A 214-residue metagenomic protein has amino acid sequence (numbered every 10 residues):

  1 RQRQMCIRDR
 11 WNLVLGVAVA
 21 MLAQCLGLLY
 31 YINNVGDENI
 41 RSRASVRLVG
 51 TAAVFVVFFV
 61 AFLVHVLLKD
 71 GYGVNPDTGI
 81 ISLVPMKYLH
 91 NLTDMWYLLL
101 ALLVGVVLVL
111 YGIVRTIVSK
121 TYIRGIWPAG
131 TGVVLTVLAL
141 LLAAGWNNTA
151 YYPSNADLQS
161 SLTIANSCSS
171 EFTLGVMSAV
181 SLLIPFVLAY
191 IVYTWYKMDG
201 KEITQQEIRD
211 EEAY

Functional and structural regions predicted by a protein language model:
R1, V17-I40, V109-I113, Y190-I203: Juxtamembrane interface elements at the cytosolic ends of transmembrane helices in multi-pass membrane proteins
Q2-I7: Short, small-residue-biased leader/transition segments that mark boundaries at the very start of proteins
R8-L22, L89-V107, S167-V187: Hydrophobic alpha-helical transmembrane segments
T51-V64, W127-G145: Hydrophobic alpha-helical membrane-insertion segments
K69-T93: Membrane-interface interhelical connector segments
I80-M86, Y152-L174: Short, membrane-exposed interhelical loops at transmembrane-helix boundaries
V137-Q159: Juxtamembrane non-transmembrane "cap" segments at the membrane-aqueous interface of multi-pass membrane proteins
G200-Y214: Short, highly charged, low-complexity non-transmembrane loops/tails of multi-pass membrane proteins
